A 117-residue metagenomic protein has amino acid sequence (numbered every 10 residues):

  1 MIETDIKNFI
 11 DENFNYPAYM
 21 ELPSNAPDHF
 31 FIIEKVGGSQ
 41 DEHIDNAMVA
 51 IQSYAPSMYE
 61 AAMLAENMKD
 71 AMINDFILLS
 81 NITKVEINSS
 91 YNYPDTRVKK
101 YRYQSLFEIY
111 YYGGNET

Functional and structural regions predicted by a protein language model:
M1-D41, Y59, M63-D70, D75 (+1 more regions): Small/polar-rich, solvent-exposed N-terminal microdomains that initiate assembly or binding
M1-E12, V36-N46, E86-T117: Short, charged interaction patches at domain edges and termini
D28, N46-M48: Extracytoplasmic
I32, A50, L106: Short hydrophobic-acidic sequence motifs that mark active-site Asp/Glu residues
M48-I51, L78-S80: Short, charged/polar low-complexity linear motifs in solvent-exposed/disordered segments
Q52-Y54, Y110: Short hydrophobic/aromatic beta-strand micro-patches that form the beta-sheet surface supporting nucleotide- or nucleic
